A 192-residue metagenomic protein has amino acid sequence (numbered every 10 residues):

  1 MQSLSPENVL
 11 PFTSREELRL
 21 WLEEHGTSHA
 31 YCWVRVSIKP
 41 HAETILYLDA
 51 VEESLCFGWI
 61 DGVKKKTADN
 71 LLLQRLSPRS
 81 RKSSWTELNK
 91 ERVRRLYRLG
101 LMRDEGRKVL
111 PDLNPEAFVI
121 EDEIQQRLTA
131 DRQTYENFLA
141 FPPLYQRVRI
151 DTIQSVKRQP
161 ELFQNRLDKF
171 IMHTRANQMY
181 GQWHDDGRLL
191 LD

Functional and structural regions predicted by a protein language model:
M1-D192: Charge-dense, helix-prone N-terminal extensions
